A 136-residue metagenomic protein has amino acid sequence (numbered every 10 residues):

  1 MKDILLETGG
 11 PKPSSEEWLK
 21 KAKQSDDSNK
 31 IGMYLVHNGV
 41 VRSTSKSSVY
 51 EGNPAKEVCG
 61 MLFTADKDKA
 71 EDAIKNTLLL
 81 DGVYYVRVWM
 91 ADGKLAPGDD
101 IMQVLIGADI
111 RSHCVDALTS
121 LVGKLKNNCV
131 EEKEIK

Functional and structural regions predicted by a protein language model:
M1-D100, G107-K136: N-terminal, polar/charged subdomain of small-to-medium soluble alpha/beta proteins
